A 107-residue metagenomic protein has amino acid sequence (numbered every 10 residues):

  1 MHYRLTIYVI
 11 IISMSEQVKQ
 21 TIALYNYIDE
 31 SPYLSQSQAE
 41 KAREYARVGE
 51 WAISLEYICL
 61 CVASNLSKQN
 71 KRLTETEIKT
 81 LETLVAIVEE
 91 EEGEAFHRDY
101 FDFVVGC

Functional and structural regions predicted by a protein language model:
Y3-C107: C-terminal-biased regions
